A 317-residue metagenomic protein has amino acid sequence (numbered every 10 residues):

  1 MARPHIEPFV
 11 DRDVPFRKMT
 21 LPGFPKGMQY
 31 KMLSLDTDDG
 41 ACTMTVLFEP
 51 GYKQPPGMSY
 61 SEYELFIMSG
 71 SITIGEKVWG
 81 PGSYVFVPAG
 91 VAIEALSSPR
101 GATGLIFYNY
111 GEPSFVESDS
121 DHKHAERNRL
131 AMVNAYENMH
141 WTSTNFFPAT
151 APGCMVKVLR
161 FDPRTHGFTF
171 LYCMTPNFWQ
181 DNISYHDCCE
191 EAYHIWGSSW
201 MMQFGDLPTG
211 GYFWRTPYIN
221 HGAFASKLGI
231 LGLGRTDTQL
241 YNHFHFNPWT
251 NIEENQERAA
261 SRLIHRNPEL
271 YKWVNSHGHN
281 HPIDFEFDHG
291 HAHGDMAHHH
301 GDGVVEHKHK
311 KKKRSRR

Functional and structural regions predicted by a protein language model:
M1-D38, S114-H166, A259-L263, P268-H299: A short, N-terminal "cap"/entry segment at the start of jelly-roll beta-barrel domains of the cupin/DSBH fold
D11-I93: Ordered, small/hydrophobic-rich secondary-structure cores
M28, V78-W79, A89-S118, C188 (+2 more regions): Ligand-binding loop in jelly-roll beta-barrel domains
T37-P50, P163-F178: Short, flexible domain-boundary/linker segments around small modular repeats
E49-G51, M58-I74, P176-F204, T209: Glycine- and acidic-residue-biased ligand/ion/polar-headgroup-sensing regions
Y52-P55, T73-I74, P81, V85 (+6 more regions): Histidine-centered metal-chelating micro-motifs
C189-W196, M201-F285: C-terminal functional regions that serve as terminal interaction/effector modules
H291-R317: Long, low-complexity, intrinsically disordered segments
